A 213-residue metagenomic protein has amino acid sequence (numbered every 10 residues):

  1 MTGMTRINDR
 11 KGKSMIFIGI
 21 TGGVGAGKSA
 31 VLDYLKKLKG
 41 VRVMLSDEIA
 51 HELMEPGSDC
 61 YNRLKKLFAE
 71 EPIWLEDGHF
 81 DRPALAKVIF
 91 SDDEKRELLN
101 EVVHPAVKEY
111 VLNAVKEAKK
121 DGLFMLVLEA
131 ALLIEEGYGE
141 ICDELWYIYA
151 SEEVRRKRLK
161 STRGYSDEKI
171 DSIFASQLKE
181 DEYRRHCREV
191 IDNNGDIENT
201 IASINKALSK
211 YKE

Functional and structural regions predicted by a protein language model:
R6-K13, N113-M125, G139-E144, I148 (+3 more regions): NTP-dependent small-molecule kinase module
I20: Hydrophobic anchor at the beta1->P-loop junction of P-loop NTPases
G23: P-loop (Walker A) phosphate-binding loop of NTP-binding proteins
A26: ATP-binding Walker
S29: Walker A/P-loop
V41-M54: Short beta-strand-centered segment that lines the nucleotide-binding/catalytic pocket of NTP-utilizing
H51-L123: ATP-dependent small-molecule kinase phosphotransfer cores that center on conserved nucleotide phosphate-binding segments
